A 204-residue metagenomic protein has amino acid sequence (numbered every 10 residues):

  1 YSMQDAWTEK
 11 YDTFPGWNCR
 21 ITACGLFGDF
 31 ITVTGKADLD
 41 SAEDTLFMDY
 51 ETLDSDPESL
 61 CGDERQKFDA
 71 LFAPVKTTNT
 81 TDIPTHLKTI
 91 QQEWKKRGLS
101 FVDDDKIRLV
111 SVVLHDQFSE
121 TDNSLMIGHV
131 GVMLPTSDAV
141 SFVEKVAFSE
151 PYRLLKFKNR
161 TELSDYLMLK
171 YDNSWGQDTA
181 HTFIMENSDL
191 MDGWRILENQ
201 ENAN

Functional and structural regions predicted by a protein language model:
Y1-D116, S124-G128, P135-A147: Acidic/His-rich structured neighborhood in mature extracellular/periplasmic domains
G131-P135, S164-Y166: Short, surface-exposed linear patches
S141-S149, F157-N204: Low-complexity, Gly/Ser/Thr/Pro-rich intrinsically disordered linker/tail segments
